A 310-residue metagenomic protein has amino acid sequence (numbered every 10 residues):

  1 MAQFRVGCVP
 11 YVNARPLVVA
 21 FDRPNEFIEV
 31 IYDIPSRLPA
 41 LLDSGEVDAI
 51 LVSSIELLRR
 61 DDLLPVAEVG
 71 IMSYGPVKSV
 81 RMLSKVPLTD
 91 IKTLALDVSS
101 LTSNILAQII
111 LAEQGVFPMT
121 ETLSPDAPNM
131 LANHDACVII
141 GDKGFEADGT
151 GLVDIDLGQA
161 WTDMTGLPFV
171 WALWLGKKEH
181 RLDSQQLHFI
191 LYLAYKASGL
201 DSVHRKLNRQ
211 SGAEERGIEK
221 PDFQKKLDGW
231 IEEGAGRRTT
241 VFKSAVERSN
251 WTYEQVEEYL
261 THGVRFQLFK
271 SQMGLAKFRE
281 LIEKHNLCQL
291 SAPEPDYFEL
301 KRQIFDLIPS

Functional and structural regions predicted by a protein language model:
A2, M72-R81, T150-H180, H262 (+2 more regions): Periplasmic-binding protein-like
A2-R23, S79-D135, Q272-A276: Bilobed "Venus flytrap"/periplasmic-binding protein-like clamshell domains and structurally analogous long
Y11-N13, I34-S36, E46-L58, A67-V69 (+2 more regions): Beta->alpha turn/N-cap motifs
N13-V19, Y32, L38-L42: Short N-terminal binding/cap micro-motifs at the start of the first secondary-structure element
F27, D43-V52, V116, A132-I139: Alpha-to-beta junction loops
L51-R81, K85-V86, L101, F145-T150: Acidic, polar ligand-binding/catalytic clefts
L123-F242: Pocket-lining segment of extracytoplasmic ligand-binding domains
G212-S310: An extracytoplasmic/periplasmic, membrane-proximal ligand-sensing/linker region
